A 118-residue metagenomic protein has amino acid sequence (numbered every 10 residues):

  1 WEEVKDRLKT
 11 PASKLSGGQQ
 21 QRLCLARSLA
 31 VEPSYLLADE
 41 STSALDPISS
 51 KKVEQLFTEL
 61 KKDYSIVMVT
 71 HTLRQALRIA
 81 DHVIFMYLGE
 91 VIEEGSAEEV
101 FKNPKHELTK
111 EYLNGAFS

Functional and structural regions predicted by a protein language model:
T10-L15, Q19: Conserved ABC ATPase signature
L25: Hydrophobic anchor residue at the start of the ABC signature
E32: Conserved catalytic motifs of ABC-family nucleotide-binding domains
L36-D39: Catalytic Walker B motif of ABC-type/P-loop ATPase nucleotide-binding domains
A76-R78: A short, surface-exposed alpha-helical micro-motif characterized by mixed small hydrophobic and charged/polar residues
E94-G95: ABC ATPase "signature
